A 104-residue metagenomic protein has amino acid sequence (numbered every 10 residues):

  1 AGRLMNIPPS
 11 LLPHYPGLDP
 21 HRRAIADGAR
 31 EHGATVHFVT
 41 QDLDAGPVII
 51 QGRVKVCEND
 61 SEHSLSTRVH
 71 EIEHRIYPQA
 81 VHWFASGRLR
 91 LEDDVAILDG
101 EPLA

Functional and structural regions predicted by a protein language model:
A1-D99: Donor/substrate-binding cores of folate-linked one-carbon enzymes
L103-A104: C-terminal accessory domains and tails appended to enzymatic cores
